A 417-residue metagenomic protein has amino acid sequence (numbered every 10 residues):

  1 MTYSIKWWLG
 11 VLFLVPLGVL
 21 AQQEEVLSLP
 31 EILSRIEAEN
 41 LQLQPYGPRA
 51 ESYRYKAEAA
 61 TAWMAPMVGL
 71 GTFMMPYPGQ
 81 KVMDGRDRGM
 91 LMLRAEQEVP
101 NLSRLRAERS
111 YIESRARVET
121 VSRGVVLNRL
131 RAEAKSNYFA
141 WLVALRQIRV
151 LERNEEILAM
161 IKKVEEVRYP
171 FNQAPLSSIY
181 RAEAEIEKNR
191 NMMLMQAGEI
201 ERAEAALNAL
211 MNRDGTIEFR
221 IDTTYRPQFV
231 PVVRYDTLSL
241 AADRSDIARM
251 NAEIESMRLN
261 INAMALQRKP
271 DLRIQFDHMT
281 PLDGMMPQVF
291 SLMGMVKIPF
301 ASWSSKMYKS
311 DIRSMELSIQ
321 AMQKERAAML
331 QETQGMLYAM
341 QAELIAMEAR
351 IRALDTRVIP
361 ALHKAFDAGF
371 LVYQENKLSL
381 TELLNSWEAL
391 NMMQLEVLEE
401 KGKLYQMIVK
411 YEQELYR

Functional and structural regions predicted by a protein language model:
M1-P30, L415-R417: Bacterial Sec-dependent N-terminal signal peptides
V19-R49, E201, T216: Sec-dependent signal peptide cleavage junction
I32, E39, Y46, E98 (+23 more regions): Amphipathic alpha-helical coiled-coil segments and their boundaries
S34-N101, L238-S310, G335: A small-residue-enriched
Q44-P48, T61, V99-L127, S177-R181 (+4 more regions): Sec/SRP-type N-terminal targeting helices
R129-D243, M340-E343, M347, L390 (+1 more regions): Periplasmic alpha-helical coiled-coil/stalk elements that build and connect Gram-negative outer-membrane
K188-G215, A361-R417: Short segments within alpha-helical structural elements
